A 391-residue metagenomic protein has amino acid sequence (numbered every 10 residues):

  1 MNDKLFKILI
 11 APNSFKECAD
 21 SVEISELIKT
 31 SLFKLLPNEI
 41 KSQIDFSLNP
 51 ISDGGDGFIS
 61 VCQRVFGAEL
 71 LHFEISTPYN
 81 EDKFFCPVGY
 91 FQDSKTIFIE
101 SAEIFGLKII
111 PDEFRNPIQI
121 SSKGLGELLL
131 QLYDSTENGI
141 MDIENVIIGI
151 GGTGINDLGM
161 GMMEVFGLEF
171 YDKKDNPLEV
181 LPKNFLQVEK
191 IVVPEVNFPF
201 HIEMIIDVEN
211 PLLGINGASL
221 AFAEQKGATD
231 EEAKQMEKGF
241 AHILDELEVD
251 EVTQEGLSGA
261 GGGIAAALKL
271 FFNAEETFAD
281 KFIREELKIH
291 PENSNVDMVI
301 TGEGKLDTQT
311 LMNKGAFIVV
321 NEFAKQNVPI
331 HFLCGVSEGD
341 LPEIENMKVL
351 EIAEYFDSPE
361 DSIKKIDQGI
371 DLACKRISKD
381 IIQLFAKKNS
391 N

Functional and structural regions predicted by a protein language model:
N2-I150, G154-N391: N-terminal loops that bind phosphate or other acidic moieties and the adjacent beta-alpha structural core
